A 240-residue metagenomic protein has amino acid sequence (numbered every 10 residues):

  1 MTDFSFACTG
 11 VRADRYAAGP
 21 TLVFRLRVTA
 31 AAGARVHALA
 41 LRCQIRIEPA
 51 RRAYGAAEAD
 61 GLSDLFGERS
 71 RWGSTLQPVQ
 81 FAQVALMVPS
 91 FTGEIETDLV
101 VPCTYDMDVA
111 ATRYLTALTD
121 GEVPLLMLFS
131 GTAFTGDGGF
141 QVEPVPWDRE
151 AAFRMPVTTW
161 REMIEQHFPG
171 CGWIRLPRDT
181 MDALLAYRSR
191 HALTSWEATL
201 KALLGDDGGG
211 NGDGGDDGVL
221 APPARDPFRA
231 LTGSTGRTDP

Functional and structural regions predicted by a protein language model:
M1-V23: Low-complexity, acidic Ser/Thr/Pro/Gly-rich terminal tails and inter-domain linkers that flank the onset of structured
A31-L39, L193: A short beta-turn/strand-edge loop motif at beta-sheet boundaries
L41-E48, E96-D148: Internal, hydrophobic beta-strand segments that form the core of beta-sheet-rich folds
R46-A57: Short aromatic-acidic-glycine turn motif
D60-R69, F134-W173: Short beta-strand elements
G61-T116: Extended, solvent-exposed segments with strong compositional bias
R178-S195: Surface-exposed, Lys/Arg-rich phosphate-binding patches that contact polyanionic backbones
T194-R225: Short, basic amphipathic alpha-helical segments that act as recognition/interaction helices in nucleic-acid-binding
